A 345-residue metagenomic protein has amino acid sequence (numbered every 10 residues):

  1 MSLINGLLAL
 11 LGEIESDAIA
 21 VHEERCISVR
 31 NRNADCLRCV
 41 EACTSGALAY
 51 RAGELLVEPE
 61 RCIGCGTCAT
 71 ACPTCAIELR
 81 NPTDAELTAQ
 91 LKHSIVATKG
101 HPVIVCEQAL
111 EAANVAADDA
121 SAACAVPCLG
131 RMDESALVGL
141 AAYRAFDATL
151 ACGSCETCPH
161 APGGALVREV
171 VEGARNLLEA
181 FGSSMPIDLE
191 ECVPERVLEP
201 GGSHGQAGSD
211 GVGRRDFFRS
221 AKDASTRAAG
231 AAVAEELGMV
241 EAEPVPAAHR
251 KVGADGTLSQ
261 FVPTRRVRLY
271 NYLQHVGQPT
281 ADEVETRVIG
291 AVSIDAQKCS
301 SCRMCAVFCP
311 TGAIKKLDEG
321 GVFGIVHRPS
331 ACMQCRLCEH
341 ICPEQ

Functional and structural regions predicted by a protein language model:
M1-A42, G46, K99-A112, C192 (+1 more regions): Ferredoxin-type iron-sulfur electron-transfer modules and their immediate structural context
R32-E58, T67-A85, M304-G321, L337-Q345: Iron-sulfur cluster-binding cysteine motifs and their immediate structural context in ferredoxin-like electron-transfer
C75, T83, L87, K92-G139: Extended interfacial segments that mediate partner engagement and assembly in macromolecular machines
D118-P127, A142-D147, E172-P186: Structural alpha-beta junctions
A141-T157: Glycine-rich phosphate/pyrophosphate-binding loops and their adjacent beta-strand/loop elements at enzyme active sites
E156-A165: Short, flexible/disordered intra-domain loops and linkers
G164-V212: N-terminal secretory signal peptides
